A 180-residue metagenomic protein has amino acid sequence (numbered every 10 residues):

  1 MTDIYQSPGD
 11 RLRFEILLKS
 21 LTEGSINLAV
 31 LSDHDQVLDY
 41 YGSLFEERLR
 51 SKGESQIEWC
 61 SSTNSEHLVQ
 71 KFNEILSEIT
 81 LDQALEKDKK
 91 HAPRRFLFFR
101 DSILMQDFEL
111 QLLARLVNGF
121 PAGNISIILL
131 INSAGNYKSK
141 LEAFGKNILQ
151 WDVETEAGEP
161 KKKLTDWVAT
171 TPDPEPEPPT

Functional and structural regions predicted by a protein language model:
M1-K90, W167-T170: Extended, compositionally biased accessory segments flanking or bridging domains
S25-L31, R94-F96, S126-I128: Residue-level preference for the first positions of well-ordered beta-strands
S32-H34, L129-G135, T155-A157: A short beta-strand-to-loop transition that corresponds to the Sensor-1 phosphate-sensing loop of AAA+ P-loop ATPases
L38-D39, E66-V69, M105-F108, G135-L141: Switch/connector loops and helix/strand junctions flanking conserved nucleotide-binding motifs in nucleotide-processing
A84-E109, L113, L130: Conserved P-loop NTPase "ATPase switch" module shared by AAA+ and STAND
M105, F120-G145: Sensor-1/coupling segment of RecA-like P-loop NTPase cores
K140-P172: A short helix-turn-beta junction within AAA+ P-loop NTPase domains corresponding to the substrate/partner-engaging
P178-T180: C-terminal single-pass membrane-anchor helix
